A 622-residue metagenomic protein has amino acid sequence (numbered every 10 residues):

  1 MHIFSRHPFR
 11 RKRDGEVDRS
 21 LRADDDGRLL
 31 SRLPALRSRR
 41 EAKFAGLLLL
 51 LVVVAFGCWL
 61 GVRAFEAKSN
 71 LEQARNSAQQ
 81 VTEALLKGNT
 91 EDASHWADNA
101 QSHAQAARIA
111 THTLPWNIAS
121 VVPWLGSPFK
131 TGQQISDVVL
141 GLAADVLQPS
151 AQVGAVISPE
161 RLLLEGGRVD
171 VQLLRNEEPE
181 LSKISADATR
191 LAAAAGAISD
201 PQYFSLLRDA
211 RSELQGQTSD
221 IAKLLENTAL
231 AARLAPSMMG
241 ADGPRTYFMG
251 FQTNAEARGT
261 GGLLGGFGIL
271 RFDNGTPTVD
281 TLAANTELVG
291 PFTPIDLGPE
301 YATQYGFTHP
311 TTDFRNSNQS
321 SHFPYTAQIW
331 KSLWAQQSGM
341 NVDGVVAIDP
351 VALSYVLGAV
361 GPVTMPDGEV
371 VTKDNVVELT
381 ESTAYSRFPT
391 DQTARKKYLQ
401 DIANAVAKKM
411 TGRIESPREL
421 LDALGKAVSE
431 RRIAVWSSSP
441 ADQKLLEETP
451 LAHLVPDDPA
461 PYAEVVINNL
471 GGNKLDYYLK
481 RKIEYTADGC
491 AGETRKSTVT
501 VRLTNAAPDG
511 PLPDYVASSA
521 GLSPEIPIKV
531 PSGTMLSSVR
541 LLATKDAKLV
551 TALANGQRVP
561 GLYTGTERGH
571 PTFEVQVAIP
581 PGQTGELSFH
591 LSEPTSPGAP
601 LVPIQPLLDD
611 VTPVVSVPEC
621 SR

Functional and structural regions predicted by a protein language model:
H2-D14, D18, D24-L49, W59-P613 (+1 more regions): Non-catalytic, solvent-exposed segments at the cell envelope interface
